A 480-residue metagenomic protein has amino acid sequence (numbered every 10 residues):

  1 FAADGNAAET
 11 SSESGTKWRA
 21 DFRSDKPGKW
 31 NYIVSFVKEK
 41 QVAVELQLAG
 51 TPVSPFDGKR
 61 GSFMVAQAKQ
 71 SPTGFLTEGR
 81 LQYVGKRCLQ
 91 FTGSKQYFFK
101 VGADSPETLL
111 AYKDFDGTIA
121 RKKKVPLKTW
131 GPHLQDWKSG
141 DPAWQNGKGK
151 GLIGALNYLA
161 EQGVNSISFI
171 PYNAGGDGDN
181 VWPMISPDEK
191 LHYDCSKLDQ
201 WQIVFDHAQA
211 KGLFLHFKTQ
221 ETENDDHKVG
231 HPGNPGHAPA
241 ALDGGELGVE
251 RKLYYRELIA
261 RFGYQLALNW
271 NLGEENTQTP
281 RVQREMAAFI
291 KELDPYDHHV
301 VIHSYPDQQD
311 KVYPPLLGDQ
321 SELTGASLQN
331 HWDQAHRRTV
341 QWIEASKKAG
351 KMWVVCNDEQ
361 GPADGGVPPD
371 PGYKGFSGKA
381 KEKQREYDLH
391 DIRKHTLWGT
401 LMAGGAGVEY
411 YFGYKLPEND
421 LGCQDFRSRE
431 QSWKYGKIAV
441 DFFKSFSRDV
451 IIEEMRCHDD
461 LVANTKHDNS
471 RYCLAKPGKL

Functional and structural regions predicted by a protein language model:
F1-V65: Ligand-binding face of N-terminal immunoglobulin V-set domains in extracellular IgSF glycoproteins
E39-Q41, V53, R60, A68 (+2 more regions): Active-site mouth of glycoside hydrolases
M184-I185, G230-A241, P368-L389, L421-D425: Short, flexible/disordered intra-domain loops and linkers
K218, H303, D358, Y410-Y411: Generic beta-sheet signal
L293-V301, K351-E359, D364-V367: Short beta-strand/loop segments at the ligand-binding rim of alpha/beta enzyme cores
Y296, G318-G325, A349-V354, A403-A406: Glycine-enriched alpha-helix->loop->beta-strand junction motifs that scaffold or abut catalytic
N330-S346, A363-G365: Substrate-binding surface in catalytic domains of secreted glycosidases
V354-V355, P362-P369, A380-E382, L389-L480: Aromatic- and carboxylate-lined catalytic core of secreted/periplasmic carbohydrate-active enzymes
